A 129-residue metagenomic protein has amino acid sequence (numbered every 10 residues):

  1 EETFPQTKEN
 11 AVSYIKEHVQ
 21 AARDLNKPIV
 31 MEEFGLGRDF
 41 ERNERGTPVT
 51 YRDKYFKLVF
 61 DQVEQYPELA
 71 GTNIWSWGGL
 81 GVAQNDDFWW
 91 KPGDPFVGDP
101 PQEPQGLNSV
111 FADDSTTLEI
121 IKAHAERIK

Functional and structural regions predicted by a protein language model:
E1-R42: Glycoside hydrolase catalytic-domain groove-lining segments
E41, R45-K129: Aromatic-rich peripheral "rim/lid" segments of glycoside hydrolase catalytic domains that contact and position glycan
